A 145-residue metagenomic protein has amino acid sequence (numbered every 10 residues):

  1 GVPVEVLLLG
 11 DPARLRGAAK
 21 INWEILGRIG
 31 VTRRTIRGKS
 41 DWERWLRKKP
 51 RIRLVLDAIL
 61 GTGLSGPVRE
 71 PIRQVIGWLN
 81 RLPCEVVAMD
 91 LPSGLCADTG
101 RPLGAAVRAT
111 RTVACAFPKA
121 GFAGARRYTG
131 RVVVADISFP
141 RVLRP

Functional and structural regions predicted by a protein language model:
G1-V55, L60, S65-E70, A120: A cross-family phosphate/adenosyl-ligand binding-site feature
R51-P145: YjeF_N-associated NAD(P)HX repair module
